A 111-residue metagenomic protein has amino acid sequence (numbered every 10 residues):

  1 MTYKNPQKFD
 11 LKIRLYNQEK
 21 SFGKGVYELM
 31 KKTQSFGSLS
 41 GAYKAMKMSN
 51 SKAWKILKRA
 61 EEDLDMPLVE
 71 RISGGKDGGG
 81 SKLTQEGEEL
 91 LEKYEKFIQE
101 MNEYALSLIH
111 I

Functional and structural regions predicted by a protein language model:
K4-Q18: Short, Lys/Arg-enriched N-terminal segment that forms or immediately precedes the first helix of a structured domain
Q34-K44: Short helix-boundary/capping micro-motifs
S51: Key DNA-contact positions within bacterial/archaeal DNA-binding proteins
I56: Residues within the DNA-recognition helix of helix-turn-helix
R71-K96: Basic, amphipathic "hinge/linker" alpha-helix immediately C-terminal to the N-terminal HTH DNA-binding motif
I109-I111: Conserved small/polar residues in nucleotide/adenosyl-binding loops
